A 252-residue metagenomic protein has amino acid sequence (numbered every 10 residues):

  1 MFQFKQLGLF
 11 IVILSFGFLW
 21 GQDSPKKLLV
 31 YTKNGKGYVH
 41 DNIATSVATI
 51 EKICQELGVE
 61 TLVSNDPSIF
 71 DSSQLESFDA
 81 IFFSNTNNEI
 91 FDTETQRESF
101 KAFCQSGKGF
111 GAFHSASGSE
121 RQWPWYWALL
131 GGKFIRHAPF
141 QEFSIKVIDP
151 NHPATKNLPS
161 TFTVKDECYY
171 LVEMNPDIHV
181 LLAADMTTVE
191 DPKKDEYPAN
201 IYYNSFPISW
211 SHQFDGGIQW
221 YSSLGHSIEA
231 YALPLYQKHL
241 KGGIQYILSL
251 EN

Functional and structural regions predicted by a protein language model:
M1-P25: Bacterial Sec-dependent N-terminal signal peptides
G21-F78, I244: Aromatic-Pro/Gly-enriched surface loop or interdomain linker that acts as a lid/target-recognition segment
D23-K26, T49-K52, E56-V59, Y197-F206 (+1 more regions): Extracellular ligand-binding/catalytic regions of CAZymes and related secreted enzymes and adhesion modules
L28-T32, E76-E120: Short alpha-beta junction capping motif
N34-G37, P67-I69, T86-I90, F110 (+4 more regions): Solvent-exposed loop/turn segments at secondary-structure junctions within structured extracellular/periplasmic domains
S46-I53, Q74, Q96-S99, Q122 (+3 more regions): Stable alpha-helical elements in mature extracytoplasmic
S64-F70, T95-E98, Y203-S209: Alpha-helical scaffolding within the catalytic cores of extracellular/periplasmic polymer-degrading hydrolases
A138-G216: Catalytic beta-strand/loop cores that center a nucleophilic Ser/Cys/Thr and support acyl-enzyme chemistry
